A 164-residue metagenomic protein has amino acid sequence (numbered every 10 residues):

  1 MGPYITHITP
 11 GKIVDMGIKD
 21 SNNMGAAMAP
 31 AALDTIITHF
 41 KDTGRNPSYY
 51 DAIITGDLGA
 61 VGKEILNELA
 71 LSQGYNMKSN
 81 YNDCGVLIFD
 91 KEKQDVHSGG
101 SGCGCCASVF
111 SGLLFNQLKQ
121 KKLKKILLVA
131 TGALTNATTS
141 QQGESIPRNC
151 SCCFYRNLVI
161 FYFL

Functional and structural regions predicted by a protein language model:
M1, S101-K122: Active-site-proximal alpha-helical scaffold in enzymes
M1-I37, D42, S79-V86, D95 (+2 more regions): Condensing-enzyme catalytic core mediating Claisen C-C bond formation in acyl metabolism
M28, G44-P47, I54-E64: A structural signal for small-residue-enriched, beta-sheet-centric alpha/beta enzyme cores and oligomeric scaffold folds
T35-Y49, Q117-L118: Phosphate/pyrophosphate-binding loops at sites that engage ATP/ADP/AMP, CoA/4′-phosphopantetheine, polyphosphate
S48, L123-K124: Nucleotide donor/acceptor-binding cores
D51-I54, L127: Conserved beta-strand elements of the Class I
L58-Q73, T138-S145: Short glycine/threonine-rich loop-to-helix capping motif typified by GTGT followed within a few residues by an Asp-Pro
S72-V109: Conserved catalytic cysteine-centered active-site region of acyl-thioester-dependent Claisen-condensing enzymes
